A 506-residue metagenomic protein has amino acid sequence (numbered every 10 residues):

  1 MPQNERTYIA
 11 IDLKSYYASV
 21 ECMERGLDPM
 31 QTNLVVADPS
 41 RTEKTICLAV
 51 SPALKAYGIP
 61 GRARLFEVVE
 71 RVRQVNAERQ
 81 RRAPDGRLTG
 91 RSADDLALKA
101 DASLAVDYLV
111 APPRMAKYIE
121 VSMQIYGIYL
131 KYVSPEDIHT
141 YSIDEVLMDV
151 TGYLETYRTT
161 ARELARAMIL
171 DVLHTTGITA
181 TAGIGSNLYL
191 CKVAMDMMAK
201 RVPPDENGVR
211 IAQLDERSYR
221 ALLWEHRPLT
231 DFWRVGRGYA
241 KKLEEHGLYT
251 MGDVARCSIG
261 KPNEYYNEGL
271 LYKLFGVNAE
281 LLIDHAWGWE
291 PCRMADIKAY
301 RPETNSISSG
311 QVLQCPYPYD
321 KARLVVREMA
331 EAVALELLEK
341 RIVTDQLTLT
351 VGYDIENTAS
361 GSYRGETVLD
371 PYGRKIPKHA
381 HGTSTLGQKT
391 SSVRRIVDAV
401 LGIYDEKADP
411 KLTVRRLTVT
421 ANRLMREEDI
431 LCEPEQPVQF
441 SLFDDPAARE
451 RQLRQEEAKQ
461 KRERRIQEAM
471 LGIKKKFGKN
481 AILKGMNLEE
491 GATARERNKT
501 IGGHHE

Functional and structural regions predicted by a protein language model:
M1-W287, P291-M294, A447-E506: Gly/Gly-Pro- and Ser/Thr-rich, intrinsically disordered tail segments characteristic of DNA damage-repair and tolerance
A10, D231, R237-V414, P434: DNA-contacting surface of Y-family translesion DNA polymerases
K14-Y16, S40-K44, Y353-T358, L424-E428: Short, charged/polar surface micro-motifs in flexible loops or helix N-caps
V20, R374-E506: Acidic, metal-coordinating catalytic segment for phosphate/diphosphate chemistry, firing primarily on the Nudix
T32, A180, D345-L347, L417 (+1 more regions): Change "...and in nucleic-acid phosphodiester-cleaving endonucleases..." to "...and in nucleic-acid processing enzymes
R41, E155, Y189, V312 (+4 more regions): Generic "edge-of-domain/loop-turn" microfeature
S186-Y189, D284-A286, V343-I355, T413-M425 (+1 more regions): A glycine-rich phosphate-binding loop feature that marks nucleotide/adenosyl-phosphate handling sites
